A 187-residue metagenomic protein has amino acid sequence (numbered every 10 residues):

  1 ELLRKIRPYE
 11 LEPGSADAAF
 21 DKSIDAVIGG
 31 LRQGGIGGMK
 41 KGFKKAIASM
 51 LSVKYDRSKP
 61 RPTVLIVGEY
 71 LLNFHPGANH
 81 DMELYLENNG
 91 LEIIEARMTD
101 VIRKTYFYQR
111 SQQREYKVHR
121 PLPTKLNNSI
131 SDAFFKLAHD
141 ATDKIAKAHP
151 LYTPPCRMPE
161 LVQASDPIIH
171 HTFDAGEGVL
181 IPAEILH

Functional and structural regions predicted by a protein language model:
E1-H187: An N-terminal assembly and electron-transfer interface module characteristic of large anaerobic redox and radical
